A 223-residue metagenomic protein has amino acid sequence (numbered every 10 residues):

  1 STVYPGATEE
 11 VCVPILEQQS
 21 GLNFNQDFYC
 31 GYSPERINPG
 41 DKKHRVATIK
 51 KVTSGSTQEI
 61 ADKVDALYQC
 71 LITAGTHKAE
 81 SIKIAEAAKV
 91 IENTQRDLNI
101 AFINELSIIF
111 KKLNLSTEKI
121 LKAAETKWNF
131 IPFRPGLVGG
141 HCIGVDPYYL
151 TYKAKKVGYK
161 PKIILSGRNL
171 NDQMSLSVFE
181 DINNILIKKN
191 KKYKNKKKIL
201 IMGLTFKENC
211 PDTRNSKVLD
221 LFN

Functional and structural regions predicted by a protein language model:
S1-N223: Structural/interface elements that position substrates and couple domains in central-metabolism enzymes
